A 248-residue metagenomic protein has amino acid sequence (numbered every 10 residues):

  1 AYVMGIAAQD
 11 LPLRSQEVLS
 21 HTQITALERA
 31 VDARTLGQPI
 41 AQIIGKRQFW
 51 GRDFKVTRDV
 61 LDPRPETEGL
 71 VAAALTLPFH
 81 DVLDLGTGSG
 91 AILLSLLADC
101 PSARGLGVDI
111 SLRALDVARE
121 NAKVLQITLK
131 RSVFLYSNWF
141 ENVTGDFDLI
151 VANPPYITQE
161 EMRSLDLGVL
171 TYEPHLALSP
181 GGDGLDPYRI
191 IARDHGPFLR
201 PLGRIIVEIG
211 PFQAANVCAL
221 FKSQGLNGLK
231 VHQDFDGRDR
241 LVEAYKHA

Functional and structural regions predicted by a protein language model:
A1-T76: Conserved AdoMet
L27-E28, G37-I40, S89, L93 (+6 more regions): A general structural signal for well-ordered alpha-helical segments in protein cores
D53, R104, R131-V133, N227-K230: Conserved beta-strand segments of alpha/beta enzyme cores
P65-S164: Conserved SAM/SAH cofactor-binding pocket of Class I
L96, V169, I191-H195: Class I S-adenosylmethionine-dependent transferase superfamily signal
Y156, Y245-A248: C-terminal beta-strand of the catalytic ATP-binding
Y156-D186: Mobile active-site "lid"/loop adjacent to the S-adenosyl-L-methionine
G182-Y245: Conserved Class I SAM-dependent methyltransferase catalytic core
